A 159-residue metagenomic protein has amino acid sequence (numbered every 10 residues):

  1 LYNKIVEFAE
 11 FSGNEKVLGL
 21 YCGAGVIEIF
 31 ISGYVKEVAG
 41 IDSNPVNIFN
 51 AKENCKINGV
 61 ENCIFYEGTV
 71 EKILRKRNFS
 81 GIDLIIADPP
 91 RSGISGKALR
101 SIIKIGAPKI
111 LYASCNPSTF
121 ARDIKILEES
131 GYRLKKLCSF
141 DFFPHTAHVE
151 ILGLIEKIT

Functional and structural regions predicted by a protein language model:
L1-T159: Rossmann-like S-adenosyl-L-methionine
